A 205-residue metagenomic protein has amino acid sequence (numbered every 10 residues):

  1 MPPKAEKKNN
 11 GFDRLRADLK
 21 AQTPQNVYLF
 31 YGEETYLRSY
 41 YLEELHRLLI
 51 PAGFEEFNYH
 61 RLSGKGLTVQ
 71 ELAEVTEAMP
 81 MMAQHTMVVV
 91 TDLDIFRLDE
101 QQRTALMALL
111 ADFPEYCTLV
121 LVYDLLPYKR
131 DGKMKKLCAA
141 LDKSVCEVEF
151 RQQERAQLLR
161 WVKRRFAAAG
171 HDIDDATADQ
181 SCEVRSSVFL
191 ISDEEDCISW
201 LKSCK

Functional and structural regions predicted by a protein language model:
M1-K205: Conserved beta/loop motifs at nucleotide-recognition and modification sites
